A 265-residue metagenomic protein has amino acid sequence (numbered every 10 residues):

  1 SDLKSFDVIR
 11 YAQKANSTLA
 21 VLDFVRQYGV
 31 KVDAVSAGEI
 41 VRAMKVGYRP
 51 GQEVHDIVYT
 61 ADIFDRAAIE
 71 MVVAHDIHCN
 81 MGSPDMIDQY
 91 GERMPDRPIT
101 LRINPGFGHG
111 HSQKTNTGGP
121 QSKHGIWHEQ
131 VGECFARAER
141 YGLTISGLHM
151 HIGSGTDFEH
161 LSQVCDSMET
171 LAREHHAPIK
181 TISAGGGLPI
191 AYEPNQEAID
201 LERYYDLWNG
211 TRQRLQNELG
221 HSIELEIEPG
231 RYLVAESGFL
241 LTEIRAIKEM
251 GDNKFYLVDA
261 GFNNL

Functional and structural regions predicted by a protein language model:
S1-F6: An N-cap/entry alpha-helix motif that binds or orients negatively charged groups
V8-T181, I190, T211-R214: Active-site-proximal beta-alpha core segment in soluble small-molecule metabolic enzymes
I152-L265: C-terminal active-site-proximal or functional interface alpha/beta core segments in diverse enzymes
